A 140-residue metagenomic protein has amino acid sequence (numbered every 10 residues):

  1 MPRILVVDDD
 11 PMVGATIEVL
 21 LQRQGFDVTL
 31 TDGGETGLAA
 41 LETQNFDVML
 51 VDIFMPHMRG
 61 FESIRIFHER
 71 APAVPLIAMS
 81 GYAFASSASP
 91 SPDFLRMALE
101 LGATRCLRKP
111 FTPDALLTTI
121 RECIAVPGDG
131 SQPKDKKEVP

Functional and structural regions predicted by a protein language model:
A15-R23: Charged docking surfaces used in two-component/phosphorelay signaling
L30-A39, G60: Helix N-cap/capping motif at the beta->alpha junctions
A39, F61-V74, D93: Short amphipathic alpha-helix used as the core "switch/output" element in two-component signaling
Q44-L50: Active-site beta3 strand of CheY-like receiver
M55: Receiver (REC) domain active-site loop signature in two-component systems and cognate sites in sensor histidine kinases
E62, A83-R105: Alpha4 helix (beta4-alpha4-beta5 surface) of REC/receiver domains from two-component response regulators
L99, L107-R121: C-terminal output helix
